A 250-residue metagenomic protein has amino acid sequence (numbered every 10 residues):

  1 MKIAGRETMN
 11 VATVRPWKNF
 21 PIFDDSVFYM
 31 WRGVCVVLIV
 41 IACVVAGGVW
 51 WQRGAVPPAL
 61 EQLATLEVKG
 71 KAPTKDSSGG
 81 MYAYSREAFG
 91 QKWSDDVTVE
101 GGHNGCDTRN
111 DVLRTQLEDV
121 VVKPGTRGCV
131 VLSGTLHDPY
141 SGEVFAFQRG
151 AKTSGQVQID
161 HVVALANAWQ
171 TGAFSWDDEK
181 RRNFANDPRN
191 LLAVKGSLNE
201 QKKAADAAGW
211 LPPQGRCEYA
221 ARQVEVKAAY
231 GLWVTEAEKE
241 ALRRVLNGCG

Functional and structural regions predicted by a protein language model:
M1-M30: N-terminal Lys/Arg-rich, disordered targeting/topogenic segments
D24-F28, Q52-P58: N-terminal intrinsically disordered, low-complexity, charge-rich
Y29-R32, G215: Membrane-water interface of alpha-helical transmembrane segments
R32-W50: Hydrophobic membrane-insertion alpha-helices, especially the h-region of bacterial N-terminal signal peptides
A55-F147, A166: Cell wall/extracellular polymer interaction/catalysis modules
V131, Y140-G250: Domain-level detector of nuclease and nuclease-like folds in predominantly extracellular/periplasmic contexts
